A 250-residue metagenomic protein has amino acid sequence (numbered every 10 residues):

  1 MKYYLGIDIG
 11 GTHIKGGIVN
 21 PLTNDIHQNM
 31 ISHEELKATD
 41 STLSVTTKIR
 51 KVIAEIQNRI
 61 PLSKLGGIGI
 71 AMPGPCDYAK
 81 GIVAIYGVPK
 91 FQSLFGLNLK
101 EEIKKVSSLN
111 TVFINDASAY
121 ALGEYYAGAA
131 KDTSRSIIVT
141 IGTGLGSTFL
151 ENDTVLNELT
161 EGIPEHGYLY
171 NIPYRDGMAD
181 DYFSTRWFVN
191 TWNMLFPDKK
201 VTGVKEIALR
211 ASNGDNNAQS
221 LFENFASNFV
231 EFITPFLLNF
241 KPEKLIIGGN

Functional and structural regions predicted by a protein language model:
M1-G67, D77-I82, I103-L109, Y126-I137 (+1 more regions): ATP-binding/phosphotransfer module of carbohydrate and carboxylate kinases, centering on a glycine-rich
D8, G69-P73, I138-G144, T148: Short beta-strand segments
I14-I18, L145-L150: Short beta-strand scaffold segments in enzyme catalytic cores
I82-F95: A charged helix-plus-loop insertion that forms the helical arch/lid used to bind and gate nucleic-acid substrates
T111-D116: General beta-strand structural signal in soluble alpha/beta enzymes
Y120-Y126, F149: Adenylate-forming
